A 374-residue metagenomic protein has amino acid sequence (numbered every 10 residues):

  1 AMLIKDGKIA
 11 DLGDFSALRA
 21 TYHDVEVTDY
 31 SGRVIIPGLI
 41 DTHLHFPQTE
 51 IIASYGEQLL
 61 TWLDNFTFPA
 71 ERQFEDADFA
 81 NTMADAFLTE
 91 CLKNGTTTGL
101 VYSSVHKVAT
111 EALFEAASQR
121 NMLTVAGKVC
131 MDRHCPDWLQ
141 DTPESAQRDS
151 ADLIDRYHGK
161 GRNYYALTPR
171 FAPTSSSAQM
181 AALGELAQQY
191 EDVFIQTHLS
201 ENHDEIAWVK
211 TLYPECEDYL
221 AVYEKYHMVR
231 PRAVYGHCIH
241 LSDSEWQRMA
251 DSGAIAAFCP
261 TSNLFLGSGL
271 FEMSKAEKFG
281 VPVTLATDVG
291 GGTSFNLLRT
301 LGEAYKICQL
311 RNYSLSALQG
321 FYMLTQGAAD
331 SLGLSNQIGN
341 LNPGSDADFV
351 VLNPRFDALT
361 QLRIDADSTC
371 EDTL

Functional and structural regions predicted by a protein language model:
A1-I36: Histidine-rich, glycine-flanked metal-binding segment
R33-Y55: Di-metal (Zn2+ and/or Mg2+/Mn2+) metal-binding site signature of metallo-dependent hydrolases with the MBL/beta-CASP
E50-A80, K128-P143, N202-R232, S252-I255 (+2 more regions): Active-site gating loops and adjacent loop-to-helix segments of metal-dependent hydrolytic enzymes
I52-M122, A146-G159: Alpha-helical scaffold segments that flank or form the walls of functional sites
V108-I239: Metal-coordinating catalytic core of metallo-dependent amide/deamination hydrolases
H203-P214, E245-A250, G267-E277, T293-I307 (+2 more regions): Histidine/acidic-residue-rich catalytic or RNA/ligand-binding cores of hydrolases and nuclease-related proteins
K225-R232, S274-F356: His/Asp/Glu-enriched, well-ordered alpha-helical/loop segment that forms or immediately abuts the divalent-metal
D346-L374: C-terminal cap of metal-dependent C-N hydrolases
